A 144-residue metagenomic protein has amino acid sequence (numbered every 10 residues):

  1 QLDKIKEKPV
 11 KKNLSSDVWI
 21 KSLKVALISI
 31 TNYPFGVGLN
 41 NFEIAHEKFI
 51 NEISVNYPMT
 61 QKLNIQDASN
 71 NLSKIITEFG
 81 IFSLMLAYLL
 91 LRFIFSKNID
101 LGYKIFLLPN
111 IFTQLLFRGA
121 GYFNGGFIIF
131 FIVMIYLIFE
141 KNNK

Functional and structural regions predicted by a protein language model:
Q1-L2: Alpha-helical transmembrane signal-anchor/signal-peptide segments
P9-F79: Long extracytoplasmic/lumenal interhelical loops at the membrane interface of multi-pass membrane proteins
L39-N41, S83-L86, I128-I129: Short, flexible micro-motifs
A68-N71, I75-S83, A120-I128: Membrane-interface micro-motifs in multi-pass membrane enzymes
K74-F112, E140: Hydrophobic transmembrane alpha-helices and their immediate junctions
L90, F106-L115, A120-K144: Transmembrane alpha-helices of multi-pass inner-membrane enzymes
